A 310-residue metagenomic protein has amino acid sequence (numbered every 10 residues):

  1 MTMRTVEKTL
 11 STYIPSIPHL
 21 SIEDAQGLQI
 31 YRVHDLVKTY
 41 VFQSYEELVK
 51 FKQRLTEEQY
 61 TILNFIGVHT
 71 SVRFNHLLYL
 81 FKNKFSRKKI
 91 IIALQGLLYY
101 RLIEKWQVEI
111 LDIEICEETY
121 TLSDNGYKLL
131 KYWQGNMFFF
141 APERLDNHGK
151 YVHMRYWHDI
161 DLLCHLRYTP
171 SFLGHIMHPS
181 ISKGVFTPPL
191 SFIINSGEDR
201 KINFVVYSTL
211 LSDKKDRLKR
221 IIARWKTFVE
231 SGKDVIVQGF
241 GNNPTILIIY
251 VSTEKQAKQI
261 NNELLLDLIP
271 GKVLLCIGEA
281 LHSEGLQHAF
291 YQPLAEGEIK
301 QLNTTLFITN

Functional and structural regions predicted by a protein language model:
M1-M137: Nuclease-adjacent, charged terminal/linker segments that flank catalytic cores
T2-T39, F138-N310: Electrostatic, structured charged patches in enzyme active sites and in nucleic-acid/phosphate-binding
